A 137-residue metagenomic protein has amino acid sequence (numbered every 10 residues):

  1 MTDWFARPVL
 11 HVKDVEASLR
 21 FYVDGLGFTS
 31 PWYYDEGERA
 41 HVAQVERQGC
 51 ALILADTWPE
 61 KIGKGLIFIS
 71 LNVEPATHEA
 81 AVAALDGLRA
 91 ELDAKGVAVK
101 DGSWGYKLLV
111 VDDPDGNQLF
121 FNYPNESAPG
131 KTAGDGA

Functional and structural regions predicted by a protein language model:
M1-L19, I67-I69, P124-A137: N-terminal beta-strand motif that seeds the catalytic metal site of vicinal oxygen chelate
V9-A51: Core segments of cupin and vicinal oxygen chelate
V12-E16, I67-Q118, Y123: Vicinal oxygen chelate
G37-H41, K61-G63, S103-K107: Short acidic/glycine-enriched loop/turn segments that link adjacent beta-strands
Q48-L52, P59-K61, N72-T77: Short, charged/polar surface micro-motifs in flexible loops or helix N-caps
